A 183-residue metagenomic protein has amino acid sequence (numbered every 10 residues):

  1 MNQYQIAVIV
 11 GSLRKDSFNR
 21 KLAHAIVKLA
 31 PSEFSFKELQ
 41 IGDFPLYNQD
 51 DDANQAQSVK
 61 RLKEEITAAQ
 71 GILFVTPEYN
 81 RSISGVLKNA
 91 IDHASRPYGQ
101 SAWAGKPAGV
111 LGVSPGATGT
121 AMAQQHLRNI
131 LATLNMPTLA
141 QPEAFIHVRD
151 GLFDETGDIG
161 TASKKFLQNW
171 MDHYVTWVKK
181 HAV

Functional and structural regions predicted by a protein language model:
M1, P137-V183: Glycine-rich phosphate/pyrophosphate-binding loop and the adjoining helix
N2-E33: N-terminal beta1-alpha1 ligand-phosphate binding loop
I6, N19, A23, V59 (+5 more regions): A general structural signal for well-ordered alpha-helical segments in protein cores
K15-F18, Y47, S82-I83, G119-T120: Secondary-structure boundary/capping motif
P31-K37, M136-P137: A generic structural motif
I41-Q57, F153: N-terminal beta-loop-helix "entrance" segment that forms/cooperates in small-molecule cofactor or anionic ligand
N54-N135: Helix-loop-strand module that forms the ligand-binding subsite of alpha/beta enzymes
